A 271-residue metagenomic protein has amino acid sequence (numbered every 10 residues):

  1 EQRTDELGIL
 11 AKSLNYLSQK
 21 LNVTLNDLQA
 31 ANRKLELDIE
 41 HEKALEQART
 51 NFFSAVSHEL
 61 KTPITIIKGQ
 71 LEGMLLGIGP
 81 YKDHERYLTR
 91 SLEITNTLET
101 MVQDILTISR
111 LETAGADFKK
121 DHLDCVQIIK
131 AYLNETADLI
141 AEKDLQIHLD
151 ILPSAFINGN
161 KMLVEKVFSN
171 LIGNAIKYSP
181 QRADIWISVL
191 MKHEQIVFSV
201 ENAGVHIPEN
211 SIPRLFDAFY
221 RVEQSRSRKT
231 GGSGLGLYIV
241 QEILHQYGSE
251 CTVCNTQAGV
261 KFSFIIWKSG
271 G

Functional and structural regions predicted by a protein language model:
E1-F53, L71-L76, P80, T89 (+6 more regions): Membrane-proximal HAMP signal-relay module
Q2, K119-D124, A141, Q146-F156: Conserved catalytic submotifs in the C-terminal HATPase_c
N26, R90-E99: Short alpha-helical segment of the dimerization/phosphotransfer core of two-component systems
N96-R110: Coiled-coil phosphoacceptor/dimerization helix of two-component systems
S109-K120: Helix-loop junction within the histidine kinase core
A175-I176: Short helix-loop "hinge" at the ATP-lid/N-box region of the Bergerat-fold HATPase_c
R182-E194: Short beta-strand/loop element within the Bergerat-fold HATPase_c
I207-R221: Short conserved segment of the HATPase_c
